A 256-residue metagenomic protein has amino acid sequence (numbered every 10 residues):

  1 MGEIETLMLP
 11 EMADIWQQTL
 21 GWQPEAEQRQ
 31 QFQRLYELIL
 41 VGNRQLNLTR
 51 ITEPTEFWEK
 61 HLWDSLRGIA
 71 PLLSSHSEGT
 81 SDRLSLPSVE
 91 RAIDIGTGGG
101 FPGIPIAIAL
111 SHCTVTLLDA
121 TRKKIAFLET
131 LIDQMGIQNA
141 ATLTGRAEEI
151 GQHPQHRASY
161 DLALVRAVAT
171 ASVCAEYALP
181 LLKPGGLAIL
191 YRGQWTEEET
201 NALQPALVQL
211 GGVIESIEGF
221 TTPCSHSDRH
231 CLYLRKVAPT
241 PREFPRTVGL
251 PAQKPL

Functional and structural regions predicted by a protein language model:
G2-V89, I93, K123, E129-A140 (+1 more regions): Class I SAM-dependent transferase core
L7, G21, L84, G99-P102 (+2 more regions): Compositionally biased, intrinsically disordered/low-complexity regions enriched for serine, proline and threonine
D94-G98: Conserved S-adenosyl-L-methionine
G99-H112: Conserved SAM-binding loop of SAM-dependent methyltransferases across substrates and taxa, primarily the Class I
C113-T116, A120-L256: S-adenosylmethionine
